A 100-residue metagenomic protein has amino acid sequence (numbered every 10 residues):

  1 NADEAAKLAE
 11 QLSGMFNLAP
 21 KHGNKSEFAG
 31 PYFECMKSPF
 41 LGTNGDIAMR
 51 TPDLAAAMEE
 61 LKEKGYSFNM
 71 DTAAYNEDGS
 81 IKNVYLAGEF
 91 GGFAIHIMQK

Functional and structural regions predicted by a protein language model:
N1-A2, S38-K62: Vicinal oxygen chelate
A9-G23, E27, P31-S38, K62-K100: Vicinal oxygen chelate
